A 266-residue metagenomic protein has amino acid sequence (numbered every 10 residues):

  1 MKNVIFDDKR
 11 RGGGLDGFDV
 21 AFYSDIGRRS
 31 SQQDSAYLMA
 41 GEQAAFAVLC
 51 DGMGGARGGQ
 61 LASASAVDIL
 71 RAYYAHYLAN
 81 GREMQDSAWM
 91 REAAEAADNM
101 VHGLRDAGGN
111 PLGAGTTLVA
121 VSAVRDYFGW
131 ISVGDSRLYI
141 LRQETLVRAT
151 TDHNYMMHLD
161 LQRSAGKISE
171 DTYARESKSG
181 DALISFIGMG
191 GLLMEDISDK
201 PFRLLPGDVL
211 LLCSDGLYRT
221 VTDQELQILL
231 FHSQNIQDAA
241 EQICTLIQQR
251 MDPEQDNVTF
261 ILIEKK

Functional and structural regions predicted by a protein language model:
M1-K266: PP2C/PPM-type serine/threonine phosphatase catalytic domain
